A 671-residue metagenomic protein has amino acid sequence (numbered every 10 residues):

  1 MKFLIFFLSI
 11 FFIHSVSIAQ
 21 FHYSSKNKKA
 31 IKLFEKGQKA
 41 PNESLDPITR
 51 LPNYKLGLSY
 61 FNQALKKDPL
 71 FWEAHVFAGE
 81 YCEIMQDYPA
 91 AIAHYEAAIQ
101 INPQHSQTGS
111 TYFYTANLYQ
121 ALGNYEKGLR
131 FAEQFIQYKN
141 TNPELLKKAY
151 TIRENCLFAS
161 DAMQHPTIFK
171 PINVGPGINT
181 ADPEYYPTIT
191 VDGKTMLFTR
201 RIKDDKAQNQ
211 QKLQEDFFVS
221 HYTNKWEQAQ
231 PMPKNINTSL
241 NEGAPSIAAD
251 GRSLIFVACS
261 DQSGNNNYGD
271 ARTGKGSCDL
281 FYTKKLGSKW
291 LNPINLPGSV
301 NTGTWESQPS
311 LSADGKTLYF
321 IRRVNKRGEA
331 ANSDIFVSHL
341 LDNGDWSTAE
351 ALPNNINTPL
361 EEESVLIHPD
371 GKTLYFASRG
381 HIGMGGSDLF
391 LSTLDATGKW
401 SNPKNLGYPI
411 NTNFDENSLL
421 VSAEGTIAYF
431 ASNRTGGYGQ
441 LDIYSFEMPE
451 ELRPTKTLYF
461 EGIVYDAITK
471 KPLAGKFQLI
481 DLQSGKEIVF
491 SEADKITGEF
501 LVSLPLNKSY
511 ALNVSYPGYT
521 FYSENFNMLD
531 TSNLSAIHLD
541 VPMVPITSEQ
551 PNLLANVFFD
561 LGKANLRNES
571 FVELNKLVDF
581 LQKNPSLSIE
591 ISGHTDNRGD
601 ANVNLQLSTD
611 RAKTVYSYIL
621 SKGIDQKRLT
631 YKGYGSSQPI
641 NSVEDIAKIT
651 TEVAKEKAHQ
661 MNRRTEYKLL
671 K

Functional and structural regions predicted by a protein language model:
K32, F77, I84, Y88 (+7 more regions): Short, conserved micro-motifs composed of acidic
P52, N332, I468-S484: Short, ordered, surface-exposed loop/turn motifs in non-cytosolic proteins
F71, H105-T108, N142: Residue-level recognition of tetratricopeptide repeat
S378, I382-G383, S592-K671: Periplasmic OmpA-like peptidoglycan-binding domain that tethers envelope proteins to the cell wall
Q483-E499: Short, acidic Ser/Thr/Gly-rich low-complexity loop/linker segments typical of extracellular and cell-surface proteins
G498, K508-G518: A short, solvent-exposed beta-strand micro-motif common in secreted/extracellular proteins
F559-G593, L620, E666-K671: Periplasmic peptidoglycan-binding/anchoring modules of Gram-negative envelope and division proteins
